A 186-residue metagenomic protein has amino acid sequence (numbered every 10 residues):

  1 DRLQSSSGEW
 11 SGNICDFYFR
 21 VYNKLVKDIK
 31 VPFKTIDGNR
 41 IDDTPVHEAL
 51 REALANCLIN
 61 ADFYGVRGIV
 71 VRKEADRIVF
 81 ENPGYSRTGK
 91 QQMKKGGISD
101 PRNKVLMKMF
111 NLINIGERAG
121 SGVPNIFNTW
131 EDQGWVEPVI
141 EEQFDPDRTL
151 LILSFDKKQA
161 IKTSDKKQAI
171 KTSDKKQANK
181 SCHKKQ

Functional and structural regions predicted by a protein language model:
D1-Q186: C-terminal regulatory or interaction extensions
